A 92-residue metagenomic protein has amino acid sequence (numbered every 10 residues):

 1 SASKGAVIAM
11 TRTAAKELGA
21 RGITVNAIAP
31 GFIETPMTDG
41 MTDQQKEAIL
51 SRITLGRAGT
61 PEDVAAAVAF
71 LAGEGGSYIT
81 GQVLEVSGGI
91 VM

Functional and structural regions predicted by a protein language model:
S3, T11: Active-site helix of classical SDR
I8, V25, A29-G40: Short, flexible catalytic-loop segment of classical short-chain dehydrogenase/reductase
A9, A27, L50-G75, I79 (+1 more regions): C-terminal helical subdomain
K16-A20, S77: Alpha-helical segment proximal to the catalytic Tyr-Lys
R21, N26, Q82: Rossmann-like NAD(H)/NADP(H) cofactor-binding core
D39-I53: A short C-terminal helix-loop "cap" of Rossmann-like NAD(P)-dependent dehydrogenase/epimerase domains
